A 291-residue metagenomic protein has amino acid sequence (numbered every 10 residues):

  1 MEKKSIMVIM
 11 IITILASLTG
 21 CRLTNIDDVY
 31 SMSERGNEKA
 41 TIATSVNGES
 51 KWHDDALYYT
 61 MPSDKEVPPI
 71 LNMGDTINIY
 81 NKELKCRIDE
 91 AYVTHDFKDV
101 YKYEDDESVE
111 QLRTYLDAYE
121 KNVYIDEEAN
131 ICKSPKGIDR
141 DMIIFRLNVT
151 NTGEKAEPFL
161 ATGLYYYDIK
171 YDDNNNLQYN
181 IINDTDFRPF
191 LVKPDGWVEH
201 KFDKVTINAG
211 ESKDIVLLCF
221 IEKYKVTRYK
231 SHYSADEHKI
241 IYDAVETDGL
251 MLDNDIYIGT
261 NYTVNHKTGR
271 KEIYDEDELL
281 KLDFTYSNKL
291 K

Functional and structural regions predicted by a protein language model:
E2-I26: Sec-dependent N-terminal signal peptides of Gram-positive bacterial secreted proteins and lipoproteins
C21-R146, T150-K291: Conserved functional micro-motifs across diverse proteins
